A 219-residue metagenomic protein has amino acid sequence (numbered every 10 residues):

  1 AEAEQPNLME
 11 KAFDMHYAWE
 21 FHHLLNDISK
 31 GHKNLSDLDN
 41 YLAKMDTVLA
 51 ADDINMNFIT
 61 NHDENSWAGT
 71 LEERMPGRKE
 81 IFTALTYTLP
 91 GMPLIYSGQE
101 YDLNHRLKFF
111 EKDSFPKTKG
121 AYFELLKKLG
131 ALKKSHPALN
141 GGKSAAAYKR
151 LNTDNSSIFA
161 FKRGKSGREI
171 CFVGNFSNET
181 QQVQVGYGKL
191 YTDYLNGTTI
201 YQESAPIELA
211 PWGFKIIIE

Functional and structural regions predicted by a protein language model:
A1-N55, L85, D102-L132, K143 (+2 more regions): Active-site-proximal helices and loops of the catalytic beta/alpha 8
A51-E73: Active-site clefts of carbohydrate-active enzymes
H62, T86, G98, L129 (+1 more regions): Conserved, mostly hydrophobic/aromatic
L94-Y101: Short acidic/histidine-rich active-site segments
Q99, D113-K119, A131-K133, S166-R168 (+3 more regions): Carbohydrate-binding surfaces of carbohydrate-active enzymes
R150-G186: Carbohydrate-binding surface patches
E179-T199: Beta-strand-rich binding/interaction modules
Q202-E219: C-terminal beta-strand-rich structural cap/linker in extracellular carbohydrate-active enzymes
